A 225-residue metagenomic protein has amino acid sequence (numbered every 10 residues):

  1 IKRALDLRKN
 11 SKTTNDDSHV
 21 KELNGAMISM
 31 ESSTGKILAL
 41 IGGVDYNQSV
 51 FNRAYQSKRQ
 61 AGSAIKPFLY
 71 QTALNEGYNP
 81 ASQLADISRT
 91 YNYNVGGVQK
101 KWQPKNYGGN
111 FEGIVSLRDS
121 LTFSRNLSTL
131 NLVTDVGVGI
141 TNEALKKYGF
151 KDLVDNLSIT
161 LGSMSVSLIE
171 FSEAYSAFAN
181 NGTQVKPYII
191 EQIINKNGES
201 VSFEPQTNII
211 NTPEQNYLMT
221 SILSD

Functional and structural regions predicted by a protein language model:
I1-H19, M27-E31, L40, D45-F51 (+4 more regions): A penicillin-recognizing enzyme superfamily signal
R3, T72-E76, D135-V136, I140 (+1 more regions): Active-site catalytic microenvironments for nucleophilic, acid-base chemistry
E22, Q48-Q56, N126-L127, L153-I159 (+1 more regions): Glycine- and acidic
L23-M27, T34-L38, S116-R118, N142 (+1 more regions): Short glycine-rich loop/turn motifs
S33-T34, V44-Q48, Q60, R89-N92 (+4 more regions): Solvent-exposed loop/turn segments at secondary-structure junctions within structured extracellular/periplasmic domains
T34-G35, K58-D86, S120, A174-F178 (+1 more regions): Active-site SXXK
Y78-T141, N156, Q184, N195-D225: Conserved catalytic neighborhood of penicillin-recognizing serine enzymes
V98-P104, V136-Y175, G182, I189: Mid-domain, small-residue-enriched loop/turn segments at the edges of structured enzyme/sensor domains
